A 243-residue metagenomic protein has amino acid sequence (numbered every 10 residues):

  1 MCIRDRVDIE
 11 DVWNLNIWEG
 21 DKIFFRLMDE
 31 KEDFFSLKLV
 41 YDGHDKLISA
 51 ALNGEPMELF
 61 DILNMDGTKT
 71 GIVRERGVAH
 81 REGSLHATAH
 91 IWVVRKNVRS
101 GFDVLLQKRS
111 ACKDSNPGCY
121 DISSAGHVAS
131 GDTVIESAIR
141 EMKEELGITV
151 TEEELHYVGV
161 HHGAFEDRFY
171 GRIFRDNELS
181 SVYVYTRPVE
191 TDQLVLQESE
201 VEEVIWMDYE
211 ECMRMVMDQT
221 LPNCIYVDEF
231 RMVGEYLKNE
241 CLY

Functional and structural regions predicted by a protein language model:
M1-I3: Short, small-residue-biased leader/transition segments that mark boundaries at the very start of proteins
D5-M57, G77, G118-Y120, S124 (+1 more regions): Nudix hydrolase/Nudix homology domain
L47, K69-T70, F102-V104: Hydrophobic "anchor" residues
P56-R99: Acidic, metal-coordinating catalytic segment for phosphate/diphosphate chemistry, firing primarily on the Nudix
T88-H127: A glycine-rich, hydrophobic loop/mini-helix early in the fold
T149-V160: A short coil-to-beta-strand element that immediately follows conserved catalytic motifs
